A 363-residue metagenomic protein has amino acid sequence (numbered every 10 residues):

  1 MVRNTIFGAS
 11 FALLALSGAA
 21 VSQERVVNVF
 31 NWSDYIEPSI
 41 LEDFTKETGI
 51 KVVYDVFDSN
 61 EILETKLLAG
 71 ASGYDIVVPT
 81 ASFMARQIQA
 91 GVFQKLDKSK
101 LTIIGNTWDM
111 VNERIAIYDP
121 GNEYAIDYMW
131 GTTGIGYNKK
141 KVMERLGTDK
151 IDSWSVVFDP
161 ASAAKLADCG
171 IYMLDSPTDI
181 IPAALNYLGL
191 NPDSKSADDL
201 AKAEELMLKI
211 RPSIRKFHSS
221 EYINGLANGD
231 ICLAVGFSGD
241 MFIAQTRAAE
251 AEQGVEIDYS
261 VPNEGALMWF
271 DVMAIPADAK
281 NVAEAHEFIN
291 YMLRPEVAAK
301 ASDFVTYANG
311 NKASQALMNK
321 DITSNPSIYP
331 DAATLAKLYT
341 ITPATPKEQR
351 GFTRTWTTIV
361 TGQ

Functional and structural regions predicted by a protein language model:
Q23-Q87: Early extracytoplasmic/lumenal segment of secretory-pathway proteins
Y74-P79, R215-K216, C232-F237: Paired acidic/hydrophobic, glycine-rich loop segments that form the ligand-binding mouth/hinge of periplasmic-binding
V78-M84, I88-S213, H218-A227: Extracytoplasmic ligand-binding site segments that recognize negatively charged/polar headgroups
F83-R86, L233-G254: A ligand-binding cleft/hinge motif common to bilobed small-molecule-binding domains
Q94-G105, S155, A251-L267, P276-D278: Short beta-strand->loop
L200-K209, R215, Q253-A274: Periplasmic-binding protein-like
N224, A332-Q363: Conserved C-terminal helix/tail region of periplasmic/extracytoplasmic solute-binding proteins
D271, P276-K337: Mature extracytoplasmic/periplasmic domains
